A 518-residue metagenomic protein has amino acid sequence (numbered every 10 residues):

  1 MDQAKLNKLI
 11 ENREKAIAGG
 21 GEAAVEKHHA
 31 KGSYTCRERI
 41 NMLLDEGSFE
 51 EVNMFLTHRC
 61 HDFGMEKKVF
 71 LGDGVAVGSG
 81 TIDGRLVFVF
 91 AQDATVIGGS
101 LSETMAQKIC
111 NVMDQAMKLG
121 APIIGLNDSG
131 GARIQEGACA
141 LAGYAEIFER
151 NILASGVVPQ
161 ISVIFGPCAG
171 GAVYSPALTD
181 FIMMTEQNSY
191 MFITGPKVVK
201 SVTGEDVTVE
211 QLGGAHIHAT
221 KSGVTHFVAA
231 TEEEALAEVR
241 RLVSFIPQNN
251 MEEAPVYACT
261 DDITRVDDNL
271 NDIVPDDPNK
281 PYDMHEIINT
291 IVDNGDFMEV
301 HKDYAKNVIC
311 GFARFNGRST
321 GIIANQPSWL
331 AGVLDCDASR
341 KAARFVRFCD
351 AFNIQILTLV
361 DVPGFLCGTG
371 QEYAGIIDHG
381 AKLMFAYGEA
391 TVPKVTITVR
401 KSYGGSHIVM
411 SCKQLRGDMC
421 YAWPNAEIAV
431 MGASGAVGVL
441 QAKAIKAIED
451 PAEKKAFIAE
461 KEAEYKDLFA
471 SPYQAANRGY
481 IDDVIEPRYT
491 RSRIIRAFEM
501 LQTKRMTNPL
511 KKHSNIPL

Functional and structural regions predicted by a protein language model:
M1-L518: Ligand-binding clefts of soluble mixed alpha/beta catalytic domains
